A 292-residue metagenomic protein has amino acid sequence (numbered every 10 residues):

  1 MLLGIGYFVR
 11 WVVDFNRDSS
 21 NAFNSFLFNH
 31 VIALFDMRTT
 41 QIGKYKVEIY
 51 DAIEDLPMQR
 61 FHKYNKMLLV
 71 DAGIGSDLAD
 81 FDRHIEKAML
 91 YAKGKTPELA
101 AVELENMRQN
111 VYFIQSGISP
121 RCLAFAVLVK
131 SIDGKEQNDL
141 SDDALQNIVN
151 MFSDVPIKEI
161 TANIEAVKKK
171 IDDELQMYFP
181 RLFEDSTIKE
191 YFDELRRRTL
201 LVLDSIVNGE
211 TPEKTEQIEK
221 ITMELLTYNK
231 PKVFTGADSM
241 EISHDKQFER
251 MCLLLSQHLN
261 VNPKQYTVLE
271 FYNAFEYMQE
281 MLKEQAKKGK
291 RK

Functional and structural regions predicted by a protein language model:
M1-K292: An amphipathic, hydrophobic-aromatic interaction surface with interspersed Lys/Arg that forms lipid/phosphate-bearing
